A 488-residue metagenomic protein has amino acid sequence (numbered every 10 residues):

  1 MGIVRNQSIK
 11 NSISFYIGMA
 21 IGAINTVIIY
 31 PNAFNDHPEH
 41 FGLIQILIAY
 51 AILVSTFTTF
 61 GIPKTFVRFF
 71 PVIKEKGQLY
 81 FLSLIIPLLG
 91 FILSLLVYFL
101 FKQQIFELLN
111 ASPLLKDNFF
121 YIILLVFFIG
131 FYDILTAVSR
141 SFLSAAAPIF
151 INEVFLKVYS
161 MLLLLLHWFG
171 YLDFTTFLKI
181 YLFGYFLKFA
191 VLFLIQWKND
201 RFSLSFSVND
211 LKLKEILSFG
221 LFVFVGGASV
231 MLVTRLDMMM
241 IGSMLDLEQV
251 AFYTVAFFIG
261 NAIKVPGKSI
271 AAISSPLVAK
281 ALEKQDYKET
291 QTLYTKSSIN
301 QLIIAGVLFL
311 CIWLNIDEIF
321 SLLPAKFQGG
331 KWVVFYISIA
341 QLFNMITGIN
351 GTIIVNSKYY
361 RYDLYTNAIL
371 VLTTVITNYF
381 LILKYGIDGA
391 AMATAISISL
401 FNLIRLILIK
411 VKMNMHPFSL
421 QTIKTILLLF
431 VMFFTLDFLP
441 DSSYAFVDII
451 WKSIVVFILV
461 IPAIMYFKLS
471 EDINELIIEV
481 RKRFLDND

Functional and structural regions predicted by a protein language model:
M1-V4, L114, G170-I180, A190-T234 (+4 more regions): Interhelical loop/hinge segments that connect adjacent transmembrane helices in multipass membrane
G2-P63, F91-F99, L125, S218-L247 (+1 more regions): Signature of the first transmembrane helix
R5, F69-V72, F128-V154, S338-I369 (+1 more regions): Membrane-interface junctions at transmembrane-helix termini in multi-pass inner-membrane proteins
Q7-A23, I180-Q196, N209-K280, N300-Q301 (+2 more regions): Transmembrane helical elements of multi-pass membrane transporters/channels
P38-H40, K102-I122, I312-L342, G348: Interfacial segments at transmembrane-helix termini and the short loops linking adjacent helices
T58-K74, S141, A256, G260-S298 (+1 more regions): Helix-loop junctions and terminal segments of transmembrane helices in multi-pass membrane transport/translocation
F150-L165, F169-K198, F219, A368-T373 (+3 more regions): Hydrophobic alpha-helical transmembrane segments
F434-D488: Membrane-proximal transmembrane or re-entrant/amphipathic helices at the cytosolic face
